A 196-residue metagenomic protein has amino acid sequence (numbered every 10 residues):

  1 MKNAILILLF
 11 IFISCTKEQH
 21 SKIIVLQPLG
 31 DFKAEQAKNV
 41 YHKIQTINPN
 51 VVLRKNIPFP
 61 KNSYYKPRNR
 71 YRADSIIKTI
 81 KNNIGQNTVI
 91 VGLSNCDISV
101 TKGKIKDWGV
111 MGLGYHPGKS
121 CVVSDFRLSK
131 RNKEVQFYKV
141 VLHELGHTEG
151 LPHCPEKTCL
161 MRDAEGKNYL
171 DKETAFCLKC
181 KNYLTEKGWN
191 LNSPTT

Functional and structural regions predicted by a protein language model:
A4-I13: Sec-dependent N-terminal signal peptides
F12-K22: Bacterial Sec-dependent signal peptides at the C-terminal "C-region" and cleavage site
I13, G150-H153: Hydrophobic/aromatic-lined pockets within catalytic cores
H20-F32: Fold-level signature of zinc-dependent metallopeptidase catalytic domains
Q27-L29, S94-C96, A164: Short loop/turn motifs enriched for small/polar and acidic residues
G30, W108-Q136, P152-T196: Metalloprotease/metallohydrolase-associated module, dominated by Zn2+-dependent proteases
A34-V140, P152: Metzincin-family zinc-dependent endopeptidase catalytic domain
V140-T148: Catalytic glutamate of the conserved HExxH
